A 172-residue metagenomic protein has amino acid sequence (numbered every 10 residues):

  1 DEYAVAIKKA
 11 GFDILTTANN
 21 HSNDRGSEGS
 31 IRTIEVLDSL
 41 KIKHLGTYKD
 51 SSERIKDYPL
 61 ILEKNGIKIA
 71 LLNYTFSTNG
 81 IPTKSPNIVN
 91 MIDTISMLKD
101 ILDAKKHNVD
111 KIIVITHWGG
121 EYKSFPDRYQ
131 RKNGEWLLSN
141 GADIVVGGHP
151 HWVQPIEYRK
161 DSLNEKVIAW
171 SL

Functional and structural regions predicted by a protein language model:
D1-L172: Acidic, metal/ion-coordinating pockets
